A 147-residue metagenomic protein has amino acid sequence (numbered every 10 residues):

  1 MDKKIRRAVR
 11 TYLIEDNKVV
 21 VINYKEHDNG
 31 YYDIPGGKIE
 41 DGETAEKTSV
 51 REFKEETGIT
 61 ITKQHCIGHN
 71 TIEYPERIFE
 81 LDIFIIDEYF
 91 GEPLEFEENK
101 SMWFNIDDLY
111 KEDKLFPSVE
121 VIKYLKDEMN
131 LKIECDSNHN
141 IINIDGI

Functional and structural regions predicted by a protein language model:
M1-V20: Conserved N-terminal beta-strand and adjoining loop/helix that marks the start of the Nudix/MutT-like hydrolase domain
R6-A8, N29, I67: Short coil/loop residues immediately preceding or within conserved phosphate-binding loops of NTP-utilizing enzyme
R7-V9, F79-D82, N99: Change "...and in nucleic-acid phosphodiester-cleaving endonucleases..." to "...and in nucleic-acid processing enzymes
E15-E55, I147: Conserved Nudix-box catalytic region and its N-terminal flanking loop in Nudix hydrolases and closely related
G58-G91: Active-site segment of metal-dependent pyrophosphate-handling enzymes, primarily the Nudix hydrolase catalytic core
I85, L94-K126: NUDIX/MutT-family hydrolases
V119-I147: Charged phosphate-binding loop/patch that engages nucleotide di/tri-phosphates or the phosphate backbone of nucleic
